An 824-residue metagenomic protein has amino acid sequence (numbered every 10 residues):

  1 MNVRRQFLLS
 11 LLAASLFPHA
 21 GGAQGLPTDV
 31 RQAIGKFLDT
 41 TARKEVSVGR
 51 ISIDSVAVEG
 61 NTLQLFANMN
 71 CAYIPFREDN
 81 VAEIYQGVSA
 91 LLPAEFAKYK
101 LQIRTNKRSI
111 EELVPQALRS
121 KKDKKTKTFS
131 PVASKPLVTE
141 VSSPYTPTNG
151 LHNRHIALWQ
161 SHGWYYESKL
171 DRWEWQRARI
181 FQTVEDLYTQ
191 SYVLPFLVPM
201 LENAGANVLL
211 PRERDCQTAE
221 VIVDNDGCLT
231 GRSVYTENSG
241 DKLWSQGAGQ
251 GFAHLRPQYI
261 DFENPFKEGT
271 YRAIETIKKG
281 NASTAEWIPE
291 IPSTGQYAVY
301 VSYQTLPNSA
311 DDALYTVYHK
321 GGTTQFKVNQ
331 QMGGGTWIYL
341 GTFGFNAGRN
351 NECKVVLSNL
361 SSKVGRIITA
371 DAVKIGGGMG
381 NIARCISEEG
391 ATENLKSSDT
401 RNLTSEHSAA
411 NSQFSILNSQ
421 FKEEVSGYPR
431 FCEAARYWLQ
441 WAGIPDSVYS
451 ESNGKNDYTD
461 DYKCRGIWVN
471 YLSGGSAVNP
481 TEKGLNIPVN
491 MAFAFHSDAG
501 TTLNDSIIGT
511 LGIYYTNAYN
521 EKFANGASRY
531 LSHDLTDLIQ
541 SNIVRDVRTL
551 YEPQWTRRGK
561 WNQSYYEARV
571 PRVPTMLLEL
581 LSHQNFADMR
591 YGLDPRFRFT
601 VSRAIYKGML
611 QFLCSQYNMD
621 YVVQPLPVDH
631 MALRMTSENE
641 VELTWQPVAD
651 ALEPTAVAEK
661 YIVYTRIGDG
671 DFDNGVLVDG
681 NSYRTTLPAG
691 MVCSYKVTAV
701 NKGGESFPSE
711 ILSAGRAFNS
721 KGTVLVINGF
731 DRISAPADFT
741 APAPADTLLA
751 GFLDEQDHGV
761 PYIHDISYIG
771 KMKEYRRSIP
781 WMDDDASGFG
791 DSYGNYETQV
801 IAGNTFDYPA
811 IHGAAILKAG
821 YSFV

Functional and structural regions predicted by a protein language model:
L65-E174, A370-G390, S415-E424, A741-P744 (+2 more regions): Non-catalytic propeptide/linker segments at domain boundaries
W159, E424-R529, H533, W561-Q584: Active-site microenvironments of hydrolase-like enzyme catalytic domains
F196-P199, A204, R212, I711-V824: Aromatic-Pro/Gly-enriched surface loop or interdomain linker that acts as a lid/target-recognition segment
E263-K267, C353-K354, L360, A372 (+4 more regions): Active-site-adjacent mobile loop/cap segments within catalytic or ligand-binding domains
S283-P307, V373: A short beta-strand element within beta-rich, extracytoplasmic domains of secreted/secretory-pathway proteins
K320-N350: Extracellular carbohydrate recognition and processing domains and analogous Trp-centered ligand-binding platforms
F612-T655, G703-G722: Pro/Thr/Ser/Gly-rich low-complexity, intrinsically disordered linker/stalk tracts
R684-E705: Beta-strand-rich modules
